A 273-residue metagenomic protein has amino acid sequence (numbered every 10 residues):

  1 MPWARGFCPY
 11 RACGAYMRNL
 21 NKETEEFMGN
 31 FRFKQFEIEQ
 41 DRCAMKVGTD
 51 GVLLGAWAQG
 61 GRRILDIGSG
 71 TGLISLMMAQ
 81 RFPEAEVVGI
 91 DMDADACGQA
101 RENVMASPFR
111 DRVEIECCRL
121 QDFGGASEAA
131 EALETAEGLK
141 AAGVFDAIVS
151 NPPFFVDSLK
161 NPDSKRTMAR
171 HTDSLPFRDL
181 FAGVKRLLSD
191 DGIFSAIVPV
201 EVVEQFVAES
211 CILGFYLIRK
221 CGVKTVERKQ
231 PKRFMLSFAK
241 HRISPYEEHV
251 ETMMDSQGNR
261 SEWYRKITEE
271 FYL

Functional and structural regions predicted by a protein language model:
W3-G6: A cross-taxon signal for low-complexity, glycine/charged-rich
N21, E26-R63, S69-F82, S237: SAM-dependent Rossmann-like transferase core, predominantly class I methyltransferases with a strong bias toward
E39, V88, E114-E116, I218-C221: General small-molecule cofactor/ligand-binding pocket signal
C43, L175-P231: Conserved Class I SAM-dependent methyltransferase catalytic core
A56-E128, G138-N161: Conserved SAM/SAH cofactor-binding pocket of Class I
P152-D179: Mobile active-site "lid"/loop adjacent to the S-adenosyl-L-methionine
R228-L273: SAM/dcSAM-binding transferase cores
